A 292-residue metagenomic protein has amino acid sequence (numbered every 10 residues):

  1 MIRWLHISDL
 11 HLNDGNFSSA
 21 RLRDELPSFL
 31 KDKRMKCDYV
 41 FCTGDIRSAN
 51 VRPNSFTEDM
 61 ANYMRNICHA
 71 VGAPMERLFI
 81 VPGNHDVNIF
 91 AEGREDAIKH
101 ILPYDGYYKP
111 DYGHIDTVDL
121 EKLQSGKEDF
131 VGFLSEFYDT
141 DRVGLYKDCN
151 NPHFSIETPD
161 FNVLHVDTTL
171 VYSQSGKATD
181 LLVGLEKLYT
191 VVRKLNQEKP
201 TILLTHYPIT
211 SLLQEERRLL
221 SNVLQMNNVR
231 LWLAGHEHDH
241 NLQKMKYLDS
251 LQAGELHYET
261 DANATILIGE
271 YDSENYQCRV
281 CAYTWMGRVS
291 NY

Functional and structural regions predicted by a protein language model:
M1-D59, Y63, I67-L78, N88-I89 (+1 more regions): N-terminal active-site segment of His-dependent metallophosphoesterases
M1-L5, N151-H165, P200, K244-D249: Beta-strand-turn-beta hairpins that frame and shape the catalytic cleft of phosphate-ester-processing enzymes
H6-S8, D38-D45, A73-N84, V166 (+3 more regions): Active-site neighborhood of phospho(di)ester-bond hydrolases with catalytic His/Asp-centered motifs
H11-N16, R47-V51, V81-E95, S173-Q174 (+3 more regions): Active-site environment of divalent metal-dependent phosphoester hydrolases
D59-A178: Extended active-site neighborhood of metal-dependent phosphoesterases/phosphodiesterases
T117-L120, L212-C281: Conserved beta-sheet core of the metallophosphoesterase superfamily
T169-L231: Active-site-proximal segments of metal-dependent phosphoesterases and phosphodiesterases across multiple
L204, V280-N291: Short, solvent-exposed aromatic-acidic interface loops
